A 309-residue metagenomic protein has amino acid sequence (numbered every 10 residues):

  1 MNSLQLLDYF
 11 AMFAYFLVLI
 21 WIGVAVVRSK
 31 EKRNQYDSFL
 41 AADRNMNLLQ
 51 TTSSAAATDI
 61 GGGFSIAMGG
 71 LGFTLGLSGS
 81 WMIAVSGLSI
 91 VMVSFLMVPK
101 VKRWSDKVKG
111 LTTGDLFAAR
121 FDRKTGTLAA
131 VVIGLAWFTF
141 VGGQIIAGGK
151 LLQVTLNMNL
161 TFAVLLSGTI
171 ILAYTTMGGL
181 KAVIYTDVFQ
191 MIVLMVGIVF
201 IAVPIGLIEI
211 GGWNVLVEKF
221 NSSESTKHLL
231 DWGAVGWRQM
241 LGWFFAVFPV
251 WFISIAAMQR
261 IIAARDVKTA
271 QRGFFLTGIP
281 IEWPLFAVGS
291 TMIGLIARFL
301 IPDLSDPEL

Functional and structural regions predicted by a protein language model:
M1-I66, T175-G178, T269, F275-L276: Membrane-interface "cap" regions at the ends of multi-pass membrane proteins
M1-N2, L71-L77, M97-R103, K150-V154 (+2 more regions): Membrane-water interface regions at transmembrane-helix termini and the short interhelical loops of multi-pass membrane
I20-E31, V98, W137-V141, I145 (+7 more regions): Hydrophobic alpha-helical segments and their helix-loop junctions in multi-pass secondary transporters
S38-A41, D115-D122, A130, V154 (+2 more regions): Short amphipathic alpha-helical coupling elements at transmembrane boundaries
L40-K109, Q239-F245, P249-V250, A257-D303: Membrane-interface helix-loop-helix modules in multi-pass membrane proteins
M46-T52, A118-R123, T127, Q190-P204 (+1 more regions): Small-residue-rich segments of transmembrane alpha-helices in multi-pass membrane proteins, especially helix faces
W81-T175, G242-V250: Helix-loop-helix module between adjacent transmembrane segments
F117-A119, I296-L309: TM-loop-TM module centered on a large, flexible mid-protein loop between adjacent transmembrane helices in multi-pass
